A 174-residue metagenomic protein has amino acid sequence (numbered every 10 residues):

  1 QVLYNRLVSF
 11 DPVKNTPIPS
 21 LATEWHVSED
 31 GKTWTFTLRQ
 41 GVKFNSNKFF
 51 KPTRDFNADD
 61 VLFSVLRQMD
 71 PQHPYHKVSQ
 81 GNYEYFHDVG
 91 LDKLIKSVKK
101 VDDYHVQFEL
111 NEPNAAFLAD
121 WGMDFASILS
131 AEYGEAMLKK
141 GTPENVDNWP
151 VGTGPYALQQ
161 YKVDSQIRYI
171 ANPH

Functional and structural regions predicted by a protein language model:
Q1, L21-A22, K48-R54, A115-S127 (+1 more regions): A structural "hinge/loop" feature
Q1-E29, L66, V151: N-terminal lobe/hinge region of extracytoplasmic solute-binding protein
L3, L21, D30-W34, L38 (+5 more regions): Envelope-exposed proteins and targeting segments
L7, E24-W25, N47, F108 (+2 more regions): Residue-level signal for nonpolar/aromatic packing positions in well-ordered secondary structure
T23-Y75, Q107: Aromatic- and charge-enriched surface segment that lines or borders ligand/interaction sites
T37, L62, M69-E135, Q160-K162: Surface-exposed binding/hinge segments that line and control ligand-binding clefts or catalytic entry sites
V42-P52, L94-K96, V146, A157: Second-shell loop/turn segments in exported
W149-H174: Bilobed "Venus flytrap"/periplasmic-binding protein-like clamshell domains and structurally analogous long
